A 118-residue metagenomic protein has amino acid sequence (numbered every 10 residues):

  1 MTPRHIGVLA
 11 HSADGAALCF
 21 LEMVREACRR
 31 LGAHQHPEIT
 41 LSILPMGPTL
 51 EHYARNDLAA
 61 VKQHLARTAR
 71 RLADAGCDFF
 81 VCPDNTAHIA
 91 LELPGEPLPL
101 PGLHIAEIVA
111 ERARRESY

Functional and structural regions predicted by a protein language model:
M1-A60: N-terminal glycine-rich anion-binding loop in soluble enzyme alpha/beta folds
T2-R4, L9-A10, P97, H104 (+1 more regions): Hydrophobic structural segments
P3, L72, C77-D78, Y118: Short, high-confidence coil segments that cap the C-terminus of an alpha-helix and link into the following beta-strand
L31-H34, P94-R115: Short, acidic/small-residue loops that bind anionic groups at enzyme active sites
H52, A90-P97: Metal-dependent catalytic neighborhoods of phosphoester/phosphodiester hydrolases
R55-D74: Glycine-rich, highly charged phosphate/nucleotide-binding loops
N56-V61, F79, L98-P101: Short, flexible loop segments at the rims of nucleotide/cofactor-binding pockets, characterized by
A75-L91: N-terminal glycine-rich "phosphate-gripper" loop used for MgATP/nucleotide binding and carboxylate activation
